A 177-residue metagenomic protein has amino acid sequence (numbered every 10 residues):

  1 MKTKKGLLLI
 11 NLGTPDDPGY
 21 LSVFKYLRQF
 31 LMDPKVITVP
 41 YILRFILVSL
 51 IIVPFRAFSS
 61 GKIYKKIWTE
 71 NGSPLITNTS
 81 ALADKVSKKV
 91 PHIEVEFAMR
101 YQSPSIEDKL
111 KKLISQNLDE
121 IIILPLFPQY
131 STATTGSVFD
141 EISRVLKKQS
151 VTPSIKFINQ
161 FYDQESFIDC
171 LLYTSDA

Functional and structural regions predicted by a protein language model:
M1-T3, P91, N117, V151: Residue-level preference for short coil/turn positions at secondary-structure junctions
T3-E94: N-terminal glycine-rich anion-binding loop in soluble enzyme alpha/beta folds
E96-D169: Long, hydrophobic, well-ordered secondary-structure blocks that form the structural core and pocket-lining surfaces
Y173-A177: Conserved small/polar residues in nucleotide/adenosyl-binding loops
